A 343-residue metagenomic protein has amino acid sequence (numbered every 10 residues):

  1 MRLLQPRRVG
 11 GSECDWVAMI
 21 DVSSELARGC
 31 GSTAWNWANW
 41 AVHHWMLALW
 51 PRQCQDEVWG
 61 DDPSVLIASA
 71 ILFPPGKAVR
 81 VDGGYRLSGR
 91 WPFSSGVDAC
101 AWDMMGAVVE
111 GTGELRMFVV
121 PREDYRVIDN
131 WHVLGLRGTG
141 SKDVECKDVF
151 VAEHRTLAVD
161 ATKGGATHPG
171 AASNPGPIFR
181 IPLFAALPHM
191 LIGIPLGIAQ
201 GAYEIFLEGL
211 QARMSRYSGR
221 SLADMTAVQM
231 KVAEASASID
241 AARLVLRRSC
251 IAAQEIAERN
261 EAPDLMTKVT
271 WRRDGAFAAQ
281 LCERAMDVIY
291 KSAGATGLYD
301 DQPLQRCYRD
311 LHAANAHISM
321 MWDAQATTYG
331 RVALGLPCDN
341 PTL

Functional and structural regions predicted by a protein language model:
M1-C100: Glycine-rich flavin
R90-Y125, D129-N130: DPxDG-like acidic metal-binding loop motif
G135, D143-I239: Glycine-rich beta->alpha junctions and the first turn(s) of the following alpha-helix
G197, A233-D240, R272, A276-E283 (+2 more regions): Generic structural signal for well-ordered, non-transmembrane alpha-helical segments in soluble/cytosolic regions
E208-L210, V245-R248, R284: Extended, amphipathic, non-transmembrane alpha-helical segments
D240-F277, Y290-L298: C-terminal helix-coil-helix/basic helical segment that borders enzyme active sites and/or dimer interfaces and provides
R284-K291, W322-A326: Short segments within alpha-helical structural elements
A295-L343: Glycine-rich phosphate/cofactor-binding loops in nucleotide/flavin-utilizing enzymes
